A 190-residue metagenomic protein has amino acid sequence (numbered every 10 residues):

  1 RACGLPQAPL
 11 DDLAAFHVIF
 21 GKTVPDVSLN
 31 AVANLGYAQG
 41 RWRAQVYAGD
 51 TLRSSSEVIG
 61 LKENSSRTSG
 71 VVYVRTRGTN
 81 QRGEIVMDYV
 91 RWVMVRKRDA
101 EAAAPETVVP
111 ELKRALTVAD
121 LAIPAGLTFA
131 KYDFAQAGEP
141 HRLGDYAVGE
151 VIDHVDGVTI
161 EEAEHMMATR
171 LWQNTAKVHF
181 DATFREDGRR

Functional and structural regions predicted by a protein language model:
R1-Y37, R98-R190: Hot-dog-fold acyl-thioester-processing enzymes
A44-D133, L143: HotDog/MaoC-like acyl-thioester-processing domains
